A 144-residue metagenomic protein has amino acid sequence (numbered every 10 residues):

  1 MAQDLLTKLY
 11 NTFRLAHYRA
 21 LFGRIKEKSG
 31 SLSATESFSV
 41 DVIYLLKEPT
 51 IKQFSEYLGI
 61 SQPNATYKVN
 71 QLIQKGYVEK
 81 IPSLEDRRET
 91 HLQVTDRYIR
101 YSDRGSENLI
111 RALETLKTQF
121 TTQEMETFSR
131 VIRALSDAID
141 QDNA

Functional and structural regions predicted by a protein language model:
M1-D4, T122-A144: C-terminal regulatory/oligomerization modules of transcriptional regulators
M1-G30: N-terminal leader segment of winged-helix/HTH proteins
Y10-F13, E36, T95, S129-I132 (+1 more regions): Generic structural concept
A16-A20, A65, G105, L109 (+2 more regions): Hydrophobic recognition helices of helix-based DNA-binding modules
F22-P63: N-terminal helix-turn-helix DNA-binding core of bacterial DNA-binding proteins
K68-Q71, V131: Residues within the DNA-recognition helix of helix-turn-helix
N70-E126: Charged, amphipathic alpha-helical coiled-coil/dimerization segments
